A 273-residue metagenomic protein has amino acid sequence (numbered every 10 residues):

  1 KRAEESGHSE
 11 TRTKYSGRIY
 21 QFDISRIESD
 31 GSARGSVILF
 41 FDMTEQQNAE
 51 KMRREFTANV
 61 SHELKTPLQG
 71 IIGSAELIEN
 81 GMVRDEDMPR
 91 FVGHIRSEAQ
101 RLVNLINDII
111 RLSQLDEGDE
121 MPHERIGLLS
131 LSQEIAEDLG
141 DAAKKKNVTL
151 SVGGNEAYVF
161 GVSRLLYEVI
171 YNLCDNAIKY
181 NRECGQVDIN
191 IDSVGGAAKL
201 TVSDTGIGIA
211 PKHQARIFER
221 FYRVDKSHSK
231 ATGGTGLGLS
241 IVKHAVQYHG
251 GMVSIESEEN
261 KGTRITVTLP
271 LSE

Functional and structural regions predicted by a protein language model:
K1-E45: PAS-family sensory/regulatory modules and their coupling/dimerization elements
E79-E86: Short acidic helix/loop segment immediately C-terminal to the autophosphorylated histidine in two-component histidine
S97-L102: Short alpha-helical segment of the dimerization/phosphotransfer core of two-component systems
E117-L131, F160: Short flexible loop/turn segments at helix-to-beta-strand junctions within the C-terminal catalytic HATPase_c
A142-V152, E156: Short conserved segments within the C-terminal catalytic ATPase subdomain
G208-E219: Short helix N-cap motif at coil->helix boundaries in the Bergerat
A245-V246: Detector for a conserved hydrophobic position within an alpha-helical segment of the HATPase_c
G250-G251: Conserved glycine-rich
